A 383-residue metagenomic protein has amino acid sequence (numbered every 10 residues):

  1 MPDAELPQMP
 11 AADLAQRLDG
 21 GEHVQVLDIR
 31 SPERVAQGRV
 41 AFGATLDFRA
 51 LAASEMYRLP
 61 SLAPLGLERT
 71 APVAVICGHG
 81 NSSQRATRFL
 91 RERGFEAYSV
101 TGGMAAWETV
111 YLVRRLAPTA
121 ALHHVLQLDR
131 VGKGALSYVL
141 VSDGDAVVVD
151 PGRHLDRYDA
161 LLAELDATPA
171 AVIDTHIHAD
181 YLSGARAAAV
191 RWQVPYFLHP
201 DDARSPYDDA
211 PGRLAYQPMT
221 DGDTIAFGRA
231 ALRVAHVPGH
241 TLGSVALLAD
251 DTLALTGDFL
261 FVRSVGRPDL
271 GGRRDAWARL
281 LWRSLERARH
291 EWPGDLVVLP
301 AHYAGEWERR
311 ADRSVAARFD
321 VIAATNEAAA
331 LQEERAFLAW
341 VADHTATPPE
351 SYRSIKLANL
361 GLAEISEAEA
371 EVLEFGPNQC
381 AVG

Functional and structural regions predicted by a protein language model:
M1-F42, L46, A105, T109-L136 (+1 more regions): Flexible, polar/low-complexity N-terminal or interdomain linker segments that lie immediately upstream of folded
M1-P2, T87-A117, S142-P151, L255 (+1 more regions): Metallo-beta-lactamase
P2-P7, R88-R93, V113-R114, Q193 (+1 more regions): Accessory terminal helices/loops
S31, L116-L165, A246-G257, R263: Conserved beta-strand hairpin/beta-sheet module of binuclear metal-dependent hydrolase folds, prominently
P32-E33, H79-S82, L155-D156, I177-L182 (+5 more regions): Active-site environment of divalent metal-dependent phosphoester hydrolases
L59-A105: Catalytic cysteine-centered active loop of the rhodanese-like fold, especially the PTP/DSP P-loop
C77, V148-P151, T168-H178, Y196-D201 (+5 more regions): Active-site neighborhood of phospho(di)ester-bond hydrolases with catalytic His/Asp-centered motifs
R88, E96, G134, A146 (+2 more regions): Active-site HxH/HxHxD metal-binding segment of metal-dependent hydrolases
